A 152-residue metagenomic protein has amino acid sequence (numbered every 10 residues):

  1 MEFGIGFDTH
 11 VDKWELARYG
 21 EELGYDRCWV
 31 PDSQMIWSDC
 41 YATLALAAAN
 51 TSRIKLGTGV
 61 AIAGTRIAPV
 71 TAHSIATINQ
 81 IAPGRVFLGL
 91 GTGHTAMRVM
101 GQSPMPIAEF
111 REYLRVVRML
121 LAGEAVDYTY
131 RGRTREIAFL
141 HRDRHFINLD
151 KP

Functional and structural regions predicted by a protein language model:
M1-T58: N-terminal beta1-alpha1-beta2 module of alpha/beta enzyme domains
I5, A63, Q102-M105: Pocket-edge positions in alpha/beta enzyme catalytic cores
T9, I36, I67, P106-F110: Residue-level preference for long, well-ordered alpha-helices that form the structural scaffold of enzyme catalytic
T9-V11, Q34, I62-G64, T92-A96 (+1 more regions): Active-site-proximal loop/turn and secondary-structure-junction residues that shape catalytic pockets, frequently
Y41-S52, P69-I75, G101-S103: Glycine-rich loop at the start of a catalytic domain that most often binds anionic cofactors/ligands
K55-A61, F87-L88: A short, GP-enriched loop/loop-strand-helix hinge that lies immediately N-terminal to, or at the N-terminal rim
T58-H73: Structural motif corresponding to the early beta-alpha repeats
A72-P152: Internal, glycine-rich beta/alpha segment that forms the wall or movable "lid" of small-molecule/cofactor binding
